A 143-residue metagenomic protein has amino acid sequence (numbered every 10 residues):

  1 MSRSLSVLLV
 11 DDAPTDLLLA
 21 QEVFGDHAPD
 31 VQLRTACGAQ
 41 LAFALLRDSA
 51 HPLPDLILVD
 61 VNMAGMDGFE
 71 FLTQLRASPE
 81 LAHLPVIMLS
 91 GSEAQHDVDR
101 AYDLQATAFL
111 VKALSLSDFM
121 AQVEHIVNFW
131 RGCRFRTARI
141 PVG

Functional and structural regions predicted by a protein language model:
S4, P52-L56, E80-P85: His-Asp phosphorelay/catalytic-motif detector in bacterial-type signaling
S4-G25, I57: Conserved acidic segment of CheY-like receiver
T35-L56: Acidic, metal-coordinating helix/loop segments flanking the phosphotransfer/catalytic sites of two-component signaling
D60, S90: Active-site residues of response regulator receiver
M63: Receiver (REC) domain active-site loop signature in two-component systems and cognate sites in sensor histidine kinases
T107: Short, glycine/charged-rich "phosphate-handling" switch motifs in NTP-dependent and phosphotransfer domains
L114-V127, F135-R139: C-terminal output helix
